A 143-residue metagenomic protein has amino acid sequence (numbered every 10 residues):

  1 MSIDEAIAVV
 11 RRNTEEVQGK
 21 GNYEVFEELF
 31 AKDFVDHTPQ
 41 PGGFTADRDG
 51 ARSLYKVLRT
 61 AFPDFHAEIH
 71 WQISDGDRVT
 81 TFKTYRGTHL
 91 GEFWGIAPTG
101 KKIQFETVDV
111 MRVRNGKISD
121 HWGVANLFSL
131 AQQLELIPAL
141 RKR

Functional and structural regions predicted by a protein language model:
M1-R143: C-terminal and inter-domain tail/linker signature
